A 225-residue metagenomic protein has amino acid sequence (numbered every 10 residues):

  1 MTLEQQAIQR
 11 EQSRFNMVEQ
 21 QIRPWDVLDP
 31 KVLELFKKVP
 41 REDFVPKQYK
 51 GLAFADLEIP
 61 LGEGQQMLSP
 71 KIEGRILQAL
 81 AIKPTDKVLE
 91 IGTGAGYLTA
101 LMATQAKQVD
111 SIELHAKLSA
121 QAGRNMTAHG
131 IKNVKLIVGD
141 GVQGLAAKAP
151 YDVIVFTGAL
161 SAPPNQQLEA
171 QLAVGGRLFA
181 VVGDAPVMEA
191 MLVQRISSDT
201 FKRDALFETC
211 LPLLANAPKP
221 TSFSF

Functional and structural regions predicted by a protein language model:
M1-L89, Y97-A100, Q105, L118-K132 (+2 more regions): Class I SAM-dependent transferase core
A81-F201: Conserved nucleotide-cofactor-binding alpha/beta core module
